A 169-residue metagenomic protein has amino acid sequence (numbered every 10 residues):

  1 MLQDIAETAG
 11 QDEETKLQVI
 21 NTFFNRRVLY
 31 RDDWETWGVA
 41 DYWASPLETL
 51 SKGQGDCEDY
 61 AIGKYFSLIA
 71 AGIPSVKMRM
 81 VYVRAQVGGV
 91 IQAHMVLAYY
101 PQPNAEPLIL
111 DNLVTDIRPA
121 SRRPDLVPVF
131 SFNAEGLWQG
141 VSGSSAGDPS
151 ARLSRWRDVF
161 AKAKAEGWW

Functional and structural regions predicted by a protein language model:
M1-W169: A structural boundary/capping signal
